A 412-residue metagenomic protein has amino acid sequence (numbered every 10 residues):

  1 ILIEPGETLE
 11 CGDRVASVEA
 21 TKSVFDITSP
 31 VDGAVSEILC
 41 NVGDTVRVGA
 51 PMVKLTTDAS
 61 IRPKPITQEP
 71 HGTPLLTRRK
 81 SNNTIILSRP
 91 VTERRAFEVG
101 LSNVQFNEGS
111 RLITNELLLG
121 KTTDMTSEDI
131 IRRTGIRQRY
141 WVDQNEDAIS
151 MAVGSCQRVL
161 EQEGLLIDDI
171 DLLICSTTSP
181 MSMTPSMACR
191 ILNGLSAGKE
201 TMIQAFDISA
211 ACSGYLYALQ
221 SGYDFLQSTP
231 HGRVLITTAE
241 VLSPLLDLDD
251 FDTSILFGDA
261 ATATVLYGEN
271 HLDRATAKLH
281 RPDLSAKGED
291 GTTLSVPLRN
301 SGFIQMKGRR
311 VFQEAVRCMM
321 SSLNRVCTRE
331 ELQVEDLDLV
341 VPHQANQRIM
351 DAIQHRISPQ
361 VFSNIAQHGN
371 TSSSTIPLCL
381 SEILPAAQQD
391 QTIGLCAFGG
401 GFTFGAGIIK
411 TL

Functional and structural regions predicted by a protein language model:
I1-T92, A96: Mobile cofactor-carrier "swinging-arm" domains
S81-Q144, L248-R317, S321, F398 (+1 more regions): Condensing-enzyme catalytic core mediating Claisen C-C bond formation in acyl metabolism
L101, N145-S209, L332-M350: Conserved beta-ketoacyl condensing-enzyme motif
S102, S176, S209, V234-E240 (+2 more regions): Short beta-strand segments
T123-R132, T184-G198, G232-L242, T292-V296 (+1 more regions): Acidic-glycine-rich active-site phosphate/pyrophosphate-binding loop
T126, A148-E163, E314-E330, C379-I383: Short, well-ordered amphipathic alpha-helical segments that serve as non-catalytic structural scaffolds within diverse
I149, V153, S179-P180, G198-T201 (+2 more regions): Claisen-condensing/thiolase-fold acyl-transfer catalytic domains that form or cleave C-C bonds in fatty acid
T229-A260: Flexible, glycine-rich active-site loops centered on histidine and acidic residues that chelate a metal or position
